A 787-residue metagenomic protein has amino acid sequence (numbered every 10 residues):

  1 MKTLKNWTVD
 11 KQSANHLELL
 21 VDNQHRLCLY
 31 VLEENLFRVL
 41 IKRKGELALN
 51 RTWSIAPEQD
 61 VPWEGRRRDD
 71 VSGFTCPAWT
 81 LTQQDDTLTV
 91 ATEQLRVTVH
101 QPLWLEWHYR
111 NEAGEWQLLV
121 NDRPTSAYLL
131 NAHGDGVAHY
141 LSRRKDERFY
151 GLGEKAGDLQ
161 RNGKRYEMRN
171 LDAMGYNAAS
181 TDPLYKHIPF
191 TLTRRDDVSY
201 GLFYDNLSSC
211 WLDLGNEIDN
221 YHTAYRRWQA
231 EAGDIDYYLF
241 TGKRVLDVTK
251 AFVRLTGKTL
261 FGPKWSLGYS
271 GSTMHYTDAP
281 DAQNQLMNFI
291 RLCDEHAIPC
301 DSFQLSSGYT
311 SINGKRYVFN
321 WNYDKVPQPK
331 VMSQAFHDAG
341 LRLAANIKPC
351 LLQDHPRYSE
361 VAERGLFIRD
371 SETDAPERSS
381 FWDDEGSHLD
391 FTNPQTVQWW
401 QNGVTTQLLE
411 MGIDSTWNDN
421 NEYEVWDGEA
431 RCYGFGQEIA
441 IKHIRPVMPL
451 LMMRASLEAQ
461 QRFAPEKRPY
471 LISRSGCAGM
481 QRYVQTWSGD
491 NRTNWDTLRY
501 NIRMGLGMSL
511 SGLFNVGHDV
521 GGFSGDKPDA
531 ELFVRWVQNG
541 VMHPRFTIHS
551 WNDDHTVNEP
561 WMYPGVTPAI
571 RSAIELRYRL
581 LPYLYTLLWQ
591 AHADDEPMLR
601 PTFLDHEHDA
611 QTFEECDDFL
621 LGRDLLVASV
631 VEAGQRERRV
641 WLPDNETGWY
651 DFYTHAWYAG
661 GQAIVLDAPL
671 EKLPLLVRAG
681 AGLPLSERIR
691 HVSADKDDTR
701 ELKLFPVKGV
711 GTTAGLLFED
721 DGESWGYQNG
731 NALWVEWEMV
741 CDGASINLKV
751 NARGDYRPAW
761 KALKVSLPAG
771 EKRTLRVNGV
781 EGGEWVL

Functional and structural regions predicted by a protein language model:
M1-S266, S272-M274, D278-R291, L305 (+8 more regions): N-terminal accessory segment at the very beginning of proteins
D22, P183-L184, W228-A230, V245 (+22 more regions): Active-site-proximal structural scaffolding
L36, T87-T89, R96, P189-F190 (+21 more regions): Beta-sheet entry/capping signal
P62-G65, S302-I570, D605-E607, E615: Aromatic- and carboxylate-enriched substrate-binding clefts and catalytic-loop regions of carbohydrate-active enzymes
P102, P183-Y185, A232-D234, K264 (+8 more regions): Short, solvent-exposed loop/turn segments at the edges of secondary structure
G257-L260, D294-A297, G505-G507: Acidic (Asp/Glu)-rich catalytic clusters
L457-P469, G476-W487, M508-H518, G525-S745 (+1 more regions): Catalytic core of carbohydrate-active enzymes
